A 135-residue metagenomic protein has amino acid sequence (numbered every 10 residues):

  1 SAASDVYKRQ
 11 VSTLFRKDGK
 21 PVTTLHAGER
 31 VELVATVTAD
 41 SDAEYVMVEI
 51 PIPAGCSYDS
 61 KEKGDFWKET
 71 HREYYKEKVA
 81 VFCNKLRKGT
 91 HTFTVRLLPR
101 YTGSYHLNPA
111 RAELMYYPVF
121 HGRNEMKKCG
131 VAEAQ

Functional and structural regions predicted by a protein language model:
A2-Y7: Short, small-residue-biased leader/transition segments that mark boundaries at the very start of proteins
L14, V37, L97-P99, A112: Hydrophobic beta-strand positions in extracellular immunoglobulin-like domains
A27-E44: Short beta-strand elements of extracellular/lumenal beta-sandwich folds
A43-E44, I52-G64, M115-H121: Short aromatic-acidic-glycine turn motif
A43-P51, Y105-P109: Beta-strand-rich binding/interaction modules
S57-L86, G122, M126-K127: Solvent-exposed beta-strand/loop surfaces of large extracellular or lumenal domains
D65-W67, A112-Q135: Extracellular/luminal low-complexity Ser/Thr/Pro-rich, glycosylation-prone repeat/linker regions
K85-G103: Low-complexity, intrinsically disordered segments enriched in Ser/Thr together with acidic residues
